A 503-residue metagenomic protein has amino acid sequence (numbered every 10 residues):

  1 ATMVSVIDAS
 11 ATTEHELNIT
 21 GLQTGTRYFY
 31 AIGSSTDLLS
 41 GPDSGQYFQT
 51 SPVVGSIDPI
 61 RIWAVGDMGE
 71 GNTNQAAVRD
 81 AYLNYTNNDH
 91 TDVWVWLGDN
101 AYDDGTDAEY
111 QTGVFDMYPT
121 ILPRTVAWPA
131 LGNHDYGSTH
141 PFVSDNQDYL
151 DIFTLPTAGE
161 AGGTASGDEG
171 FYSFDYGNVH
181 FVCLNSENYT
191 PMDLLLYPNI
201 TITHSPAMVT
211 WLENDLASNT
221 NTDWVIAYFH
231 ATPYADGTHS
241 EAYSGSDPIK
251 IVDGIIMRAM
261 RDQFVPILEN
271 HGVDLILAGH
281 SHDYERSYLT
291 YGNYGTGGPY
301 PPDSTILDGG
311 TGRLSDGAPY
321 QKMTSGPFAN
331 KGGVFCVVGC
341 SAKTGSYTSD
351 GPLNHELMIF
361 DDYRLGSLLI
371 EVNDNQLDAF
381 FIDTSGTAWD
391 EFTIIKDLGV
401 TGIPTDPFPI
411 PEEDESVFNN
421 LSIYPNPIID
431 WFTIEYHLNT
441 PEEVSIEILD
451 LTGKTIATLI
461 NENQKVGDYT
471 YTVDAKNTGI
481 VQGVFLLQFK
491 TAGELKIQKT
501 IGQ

Functional and structural regions predicted by a protein language model:
A1-A76, D80-D89, V225, Y363 (+2 more regions): Acidic, histidine-bearing metal-coordination/catalytic regions of metal-dependent phosphoesterases
V6, A278, R286, E391 (+1 more regions): Residue-level detector of high-confidence beta-strand sites
R27-D43, Y47-Q49, D107-N221, V225 (+5 more regions): Extended active-site neighborhood of metal-dependent phosphoesterases/phosphodiesterases
D58-A130, D135: Conserved, compact domain cores that house catalytic/ligand-binding motifs in diverse enzymes and effector modules
A64-G66, V93-D99, V126-N133, I226-H230 (+2 more regions): Active-site neighborhood of phospho(di)ester-bond hydrolases with catalytic His/Asp-centered motifs
M68-G71, N100-D104, N133-S138, F181 (+5 more regions): Solvent-exposed loop/turn segments at secondary-structure junctions within structured extracellular/periplasmic domains
K331-G333, G339-F408, V417, S422: A short C-terminal boundary segment appended to hydrolase-like catalytic domains
E413-Y424, I428-Q503: C-terminal outer-membrane/trafficking sorting elements
